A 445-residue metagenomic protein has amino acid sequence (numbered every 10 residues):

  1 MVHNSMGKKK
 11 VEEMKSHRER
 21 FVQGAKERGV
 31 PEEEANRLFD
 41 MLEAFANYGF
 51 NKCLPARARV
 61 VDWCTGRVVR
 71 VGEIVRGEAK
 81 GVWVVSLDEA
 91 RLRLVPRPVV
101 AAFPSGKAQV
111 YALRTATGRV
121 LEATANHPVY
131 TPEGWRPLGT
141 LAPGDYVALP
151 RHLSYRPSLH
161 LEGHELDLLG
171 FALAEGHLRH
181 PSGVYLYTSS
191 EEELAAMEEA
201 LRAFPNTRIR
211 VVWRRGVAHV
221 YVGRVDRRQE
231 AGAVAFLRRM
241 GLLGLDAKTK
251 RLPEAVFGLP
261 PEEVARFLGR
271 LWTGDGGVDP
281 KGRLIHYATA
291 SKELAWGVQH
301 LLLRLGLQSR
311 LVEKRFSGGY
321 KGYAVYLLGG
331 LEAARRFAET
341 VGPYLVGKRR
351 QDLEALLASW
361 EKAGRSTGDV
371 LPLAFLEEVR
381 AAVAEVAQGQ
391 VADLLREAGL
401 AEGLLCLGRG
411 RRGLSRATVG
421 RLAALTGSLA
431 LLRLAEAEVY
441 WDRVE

Functional and structural regions predicted by a protein language model:
M1-C53: Alpha-helical scaffold/interaction cores of sigma-54-like transcription cofactors and many family A DNA polymerases
M1-V11, P55-V61, G81-W83, Q299 (+3 more regions): Short intrinsically disordered, low-complexity coil segments enriched in acidic
K8-E12, G29, E33, Y48-K52 (+4 more regions): Alpha-helix capping and helix-loop boundary segments enriched in small/acidic/polar residues
E27, A44-Y48, R59-D62, V129 (+2 more regions): Conserved helix-loop functional segments at active or binding sites
E27, R37, A58, R67 (+4 more regions): Generic secretory/membrane-interface signal
P55-E89, G420, L432-D442: Long, positively charged leader/targeting segments at protein N-termini
E89-E445: Internal intein/HINT superfamily modules and their associated LAGLIDADG
